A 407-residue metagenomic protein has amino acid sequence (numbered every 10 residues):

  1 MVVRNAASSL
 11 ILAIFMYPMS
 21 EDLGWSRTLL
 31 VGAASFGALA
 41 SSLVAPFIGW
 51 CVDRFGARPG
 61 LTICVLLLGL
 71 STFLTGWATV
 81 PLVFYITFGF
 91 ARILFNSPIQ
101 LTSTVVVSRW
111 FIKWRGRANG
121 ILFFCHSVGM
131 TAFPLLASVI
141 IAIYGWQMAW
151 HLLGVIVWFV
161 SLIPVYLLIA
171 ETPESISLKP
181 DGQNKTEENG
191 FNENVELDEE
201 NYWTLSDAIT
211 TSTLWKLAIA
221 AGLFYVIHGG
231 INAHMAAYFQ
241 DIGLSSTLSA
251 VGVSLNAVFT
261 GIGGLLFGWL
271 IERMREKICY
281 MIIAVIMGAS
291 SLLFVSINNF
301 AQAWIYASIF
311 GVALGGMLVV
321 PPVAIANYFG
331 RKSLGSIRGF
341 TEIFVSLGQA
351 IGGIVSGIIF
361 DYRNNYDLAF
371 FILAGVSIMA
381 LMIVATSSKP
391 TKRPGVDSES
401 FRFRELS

Functional and structural regions predicted by a protein language model:
V2, S71, L82-P98, Q302-G315: Hydrophobic core of transmembrane alpha-helices in multi-pass small-molecule transporters, especially MFS/SLC-type
S8-M16, S206-G264: Extracytoplasmic gate region of multi-pass secondary transporters
G32-W50, S254-F267: Central cavity-lining transmembrane alpha-helices of secondary-active solute carriers, predominantly the Major
L43-P81, K277: Conserved MFS/SLC helix-loop-helix module at the cytosolic interface between two early adjacent transmembrane helices
P98-F111, G316-F329: Intracellular juxtamembrane helix-capping segments at the cytosolic ends of symmetry-related transmembrane helices
I121, M130, R331-R363: A late C-terminal transmembrane helix in Major Facilitator Superfamily
H126-E174: Helix-loop-helix hairpin linking two adjacent transmembrane segments in secondary transporters
S254-A324: C-terminal transmembrane helical hairpin of 12-TM major facilitator-type secondary transporters
